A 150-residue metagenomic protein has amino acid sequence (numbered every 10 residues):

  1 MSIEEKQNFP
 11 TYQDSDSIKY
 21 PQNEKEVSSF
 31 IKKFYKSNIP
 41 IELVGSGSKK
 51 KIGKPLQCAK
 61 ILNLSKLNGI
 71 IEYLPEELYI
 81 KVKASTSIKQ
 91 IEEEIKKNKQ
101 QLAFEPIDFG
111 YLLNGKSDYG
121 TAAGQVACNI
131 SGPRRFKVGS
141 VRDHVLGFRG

Functional and structural regions predicted by a protein language model:
M1-T11, F30, S48: N-terminal basic/disordered segments at the start of proteins
S2-I3, L62-S65, D118-T121: Short hydrophobic/aromatic-rich motifs at helix boundaries and adjacent loops
F9-I41, L64-K116, V126-G150: N-terminal glycine-rich flavin-associated loop
L43-K49: Glycine-rich beta-strand-to-loop/alpha-helix junction loops that act as flexible
S48, T86, T121: Ser/Thr-centric signal marking residues that sit in or immediately flank functional binding/regulatory motifs
K49-K50, C128: Transmembrane alpha-helical segments of multi-pass membrane transport proteins and ion-pumping complexes
K50-L56, G139: Short glycine-biased active-site loop of nucleotidyltransferases that positions the nucleotide triphosphate and helps
K54-A59, T121: A short, glycine/Asx- and small/polar-enriched loop/turn that sits immediately N-terminal to a beta-strand
